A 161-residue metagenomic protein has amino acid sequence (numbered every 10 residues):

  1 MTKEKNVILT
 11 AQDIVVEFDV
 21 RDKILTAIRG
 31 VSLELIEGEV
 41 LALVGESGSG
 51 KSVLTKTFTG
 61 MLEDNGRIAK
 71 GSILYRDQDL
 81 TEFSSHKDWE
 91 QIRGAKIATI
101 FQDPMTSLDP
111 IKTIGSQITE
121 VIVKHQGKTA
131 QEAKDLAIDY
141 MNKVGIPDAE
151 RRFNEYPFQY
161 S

Functional and structural regions predicted by a protein language model:
M1-S161: ABC transporter nucleotide-binding domains
